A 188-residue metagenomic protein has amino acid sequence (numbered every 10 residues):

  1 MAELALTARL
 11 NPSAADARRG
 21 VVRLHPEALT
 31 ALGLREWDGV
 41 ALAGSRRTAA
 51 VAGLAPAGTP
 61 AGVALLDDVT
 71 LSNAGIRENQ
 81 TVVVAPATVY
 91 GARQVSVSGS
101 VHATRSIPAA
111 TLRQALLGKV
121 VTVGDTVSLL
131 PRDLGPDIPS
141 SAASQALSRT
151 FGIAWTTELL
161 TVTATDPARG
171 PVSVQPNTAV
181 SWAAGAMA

Functional and structural regions predicted by a protein language model:
M1-A188: Beta-strand/loop-dominated core regions that host nucleotide or nucleotide-derived cofactor-binding catalytic loops
